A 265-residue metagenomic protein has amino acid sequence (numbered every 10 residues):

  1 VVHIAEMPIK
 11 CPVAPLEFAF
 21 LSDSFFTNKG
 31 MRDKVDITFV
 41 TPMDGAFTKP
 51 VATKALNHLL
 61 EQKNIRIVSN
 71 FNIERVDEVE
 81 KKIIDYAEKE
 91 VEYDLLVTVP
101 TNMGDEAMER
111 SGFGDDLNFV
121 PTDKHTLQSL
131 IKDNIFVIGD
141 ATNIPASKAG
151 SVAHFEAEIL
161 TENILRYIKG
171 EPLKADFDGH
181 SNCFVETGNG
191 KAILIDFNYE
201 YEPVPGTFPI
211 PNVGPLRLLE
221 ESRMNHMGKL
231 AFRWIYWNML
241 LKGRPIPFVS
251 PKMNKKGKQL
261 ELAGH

Functional and structural regions predicted by a protein language model:
V1, D36-T38, F136: A structural signal for isolated positions on well-ordered beta-strands in alpha/beta enzyme cores
V1-K34: Rossmann-like NAD(P)H-binding beta-loop-alpha module
S24, A153-G179, V185: Internal hydrophobic alpha-helix adjacent to the cofactor/substrate pocket in enzyme cavities
T27-F119, P172: A Rossmann-like FAD-binding core segment of flavoenzymes
A46, D176-I193: Flavin (FAD/FMN) cofactor-binding core of flavoprotein oxidoreductases
E90-E158, L165-R166: FAD-site-proximal beta/loop scaffold in flavoenzymes
N118-F136, T187-F208: FAD-binding beta-loop-beta segment adjacent to the flavin cofactor pocket
L194-H265: C-terminal auxiliary extensions adjacent to catalytic cores
